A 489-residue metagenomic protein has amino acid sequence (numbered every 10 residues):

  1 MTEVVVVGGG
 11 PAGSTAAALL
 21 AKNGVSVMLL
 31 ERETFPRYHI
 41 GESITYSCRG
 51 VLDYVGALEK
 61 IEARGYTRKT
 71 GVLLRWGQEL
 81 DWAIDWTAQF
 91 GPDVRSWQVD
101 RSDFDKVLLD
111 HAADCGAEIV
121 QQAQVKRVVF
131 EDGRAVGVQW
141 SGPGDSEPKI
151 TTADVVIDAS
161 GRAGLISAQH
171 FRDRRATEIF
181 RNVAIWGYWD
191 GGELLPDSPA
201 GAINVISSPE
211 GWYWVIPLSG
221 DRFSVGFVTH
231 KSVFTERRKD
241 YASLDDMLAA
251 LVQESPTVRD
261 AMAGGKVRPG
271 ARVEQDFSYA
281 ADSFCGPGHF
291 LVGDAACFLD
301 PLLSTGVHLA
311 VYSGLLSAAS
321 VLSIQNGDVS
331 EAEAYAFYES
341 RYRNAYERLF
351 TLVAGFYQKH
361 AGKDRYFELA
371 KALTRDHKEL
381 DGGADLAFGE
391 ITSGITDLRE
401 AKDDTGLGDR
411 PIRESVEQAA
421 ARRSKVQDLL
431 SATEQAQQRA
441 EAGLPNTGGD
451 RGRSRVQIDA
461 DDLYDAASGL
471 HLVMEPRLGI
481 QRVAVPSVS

Functional and structural regions predicted by a protein language model:
M1-A12: Beta1/beta-strand and adjacent pyrophosphate-binding region of the FAD-binding site in flavoprotein oxidoreductases
V4-V6, V27, H289: Conserved hydrophobic helix-helix packing surfaces used for dimerization/oligomerization
A21-I40: Glycine-rich FAD pyrophosphate-binding loop
Y38-Q78: N-terminal FAD cofactor-binding segment of flavoenzymes
F90-D110, T235-K239: Short beta-strand to alpha-helix junction loop
H111-V258: Predominantly flavin-linked oxidoreductase catalytic cores and closely associated redox partners
T235, K239-L322, N326-L349, V353-A354: FAD/FMN-dependent oxidoreductases across multiple families
L322-S489: C-terminal helical "tail/cap" subdomain of flavin- and related membrane-associated enzymes
